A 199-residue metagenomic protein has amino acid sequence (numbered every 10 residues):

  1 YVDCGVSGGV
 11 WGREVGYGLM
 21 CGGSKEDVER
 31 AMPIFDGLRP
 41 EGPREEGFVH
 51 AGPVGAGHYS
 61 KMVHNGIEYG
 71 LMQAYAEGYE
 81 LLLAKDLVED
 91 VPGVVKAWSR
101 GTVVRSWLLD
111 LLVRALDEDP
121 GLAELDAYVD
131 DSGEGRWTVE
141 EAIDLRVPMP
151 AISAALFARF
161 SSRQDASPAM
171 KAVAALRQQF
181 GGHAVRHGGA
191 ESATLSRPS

Functional and structural regions predicted by a protein language model:
Y1-G18, V28: Rossmann-like NAD(P)(H) cofactor-binding subdomain of soluble oxidoreductases
V2, D36-P53: Acidic-glycine-rich active-site phosphate/pyrophosphate-binding loop
S7-G8, S24-E26, V54-A56: Short acidic/polar capping segments at secondary-structure boundaries
W11, G37, R105-S106: Bulky hydrophobic/aromatic packing residues
W11, W98, G133-W137, A190 (+1 more regions): Tryptophan-centered motif/residue detector
M20, R30, P43-R44, G55-H183: Helical "substrate-binding/catalytic lid" subdomain of Rossmann-like NAD(P)-dependent dehydrogenases/reductases
M20-D36: Rossmann-like NAD(P)H-binding beta-loop-alpha module
D36-G37, Q178, G182, R186-S199: ATP-dependent carboxylate/acyl-activation modules
